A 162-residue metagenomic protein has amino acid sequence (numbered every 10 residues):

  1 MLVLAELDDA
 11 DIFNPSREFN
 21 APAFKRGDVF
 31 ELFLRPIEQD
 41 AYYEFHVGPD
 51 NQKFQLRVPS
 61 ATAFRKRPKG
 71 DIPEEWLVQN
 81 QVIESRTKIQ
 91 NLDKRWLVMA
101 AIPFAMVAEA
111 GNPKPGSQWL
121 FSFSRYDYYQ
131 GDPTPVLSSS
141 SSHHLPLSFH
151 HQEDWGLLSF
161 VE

Functional and structural regions predicted by a protein language model:
M1-E162: Structural preference for beta-rich elements and adjacent junctions enriched in aromatics
